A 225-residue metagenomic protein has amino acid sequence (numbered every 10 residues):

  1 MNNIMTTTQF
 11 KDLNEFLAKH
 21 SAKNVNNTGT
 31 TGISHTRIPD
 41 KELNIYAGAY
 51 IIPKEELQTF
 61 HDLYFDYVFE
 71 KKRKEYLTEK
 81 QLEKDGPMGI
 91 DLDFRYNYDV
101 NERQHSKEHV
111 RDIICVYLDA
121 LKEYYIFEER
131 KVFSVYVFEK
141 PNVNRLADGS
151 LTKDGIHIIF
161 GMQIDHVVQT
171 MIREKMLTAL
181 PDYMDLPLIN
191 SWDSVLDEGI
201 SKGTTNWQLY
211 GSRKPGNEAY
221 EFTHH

Functional and structural regions predicted by a protein language model:
M1-I114, F127, K131, G203-G216: DNA replication initiation on ssDNA origins
V25, V68, V100, V110 (+6 more regions): Extended aliphatic helical segments
F69-K74, D185-W192: Short amphipathic alpha-helical surface micro-motifs
R73-K80, K122-S150, D193-E198: Catalytic micro-motifs at enzyme active sites that drive phosphoryl/nucleotidyl and oxygen chemistry
E83-D91, R130-V168, I172, G203-Y210: Histidine-centered divalent-metal-coordination microenvironment in nucleic-acid enzymes
Y98-A120, G149-N190, G216-H225: Helical (often loop-to-helix) elements that flank the catalytic cores of nucleotide-handling enzymes
I189-H225: Structured partner-binding subdomains within large eukaryotic complex subunits
